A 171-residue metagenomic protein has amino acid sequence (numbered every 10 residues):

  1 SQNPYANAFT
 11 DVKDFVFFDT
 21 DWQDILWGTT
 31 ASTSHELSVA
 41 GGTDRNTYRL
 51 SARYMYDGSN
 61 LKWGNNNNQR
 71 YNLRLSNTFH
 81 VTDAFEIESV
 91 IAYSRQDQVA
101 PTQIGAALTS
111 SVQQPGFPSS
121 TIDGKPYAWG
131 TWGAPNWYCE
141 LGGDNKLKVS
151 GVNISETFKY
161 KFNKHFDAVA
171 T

Functional and structural regions predicted by a protein language model:
S1, S32-S34, T47, R53: A beta-strand signature from Gram-negative outer-membrane beta-barrel systems, especially the internal plug domain
S1-F18, M55, S59-N153, D167-T171: Surface-exposed loop/interface segments of Gram-negative outer-membrane beta-barrel transport/assembly proteins
D19-T20, T43-A52: Transmembrane beta-strand segments of Gram-negative outer membrane beta-barrel proteins
W22-D24: Surface-exposed cleft-lining segments at the edges of enzyme active sites
L26-W27, G64: Residue-level marker of alpha-helix boundaries and capping positions
W27-D44, Y138-T171: Outer-membrane beta-barrel transmembrane strands
S38-G42, S51, S76-T78, V90 (+1 more regions): Transmembrane beta-barrel domains of outer membrane proteins
